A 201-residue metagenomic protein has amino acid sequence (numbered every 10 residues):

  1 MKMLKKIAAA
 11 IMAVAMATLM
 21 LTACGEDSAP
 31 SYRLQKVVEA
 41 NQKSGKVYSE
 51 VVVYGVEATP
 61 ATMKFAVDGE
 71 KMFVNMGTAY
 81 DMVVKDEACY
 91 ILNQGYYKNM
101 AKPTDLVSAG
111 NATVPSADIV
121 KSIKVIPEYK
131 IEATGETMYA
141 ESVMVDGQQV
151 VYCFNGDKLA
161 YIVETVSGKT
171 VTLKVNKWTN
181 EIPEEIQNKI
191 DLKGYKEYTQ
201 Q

Functional and structural regions predicted by a protein language model:
M1-I11: Bacterial N-terminal signal peptides that target proteins for export
K5, L19-E70, N180-Q201: N-terminal leader/targeting segments and the immediate start of mature chains
I11-L19: Bacterial N-terminal signal peptides
D27-P30, L92-Q148, I186: Flexible, processing/modification-adjacent segments and terminal tails in exported/periplasmic/extracellular proteins
V37-N41, T62-V67, D81-V83, I123-T134 (+1 more regions): Short, exposed beta-strand/loop patches in secreted or surface proteins that constitute
T59-P115, A160-Y161, K169-T172: An acidic-aromatic
F73-D81, T134-K196: Gly/Pro-enriched, hydrophobic low-complexity segments that function as extracytoplasmic propeptides/linkers
